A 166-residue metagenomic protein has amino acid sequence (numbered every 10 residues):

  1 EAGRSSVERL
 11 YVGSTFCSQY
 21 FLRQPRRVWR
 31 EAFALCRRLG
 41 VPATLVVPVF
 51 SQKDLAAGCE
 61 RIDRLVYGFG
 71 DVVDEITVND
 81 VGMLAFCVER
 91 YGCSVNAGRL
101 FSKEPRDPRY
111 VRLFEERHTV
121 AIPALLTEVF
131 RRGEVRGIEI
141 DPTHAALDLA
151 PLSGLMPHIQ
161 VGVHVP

Functional and structural regions predicted by a protein language model:
E1-P166: Active-site pocket-lining/capping segments in soluble small-molecule metabolic enzymes
